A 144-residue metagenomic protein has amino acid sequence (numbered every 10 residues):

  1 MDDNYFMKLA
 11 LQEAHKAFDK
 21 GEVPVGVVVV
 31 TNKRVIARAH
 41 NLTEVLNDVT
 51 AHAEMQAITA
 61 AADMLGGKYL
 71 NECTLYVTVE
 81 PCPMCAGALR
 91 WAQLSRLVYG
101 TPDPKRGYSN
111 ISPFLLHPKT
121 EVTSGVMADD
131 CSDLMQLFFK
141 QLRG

Functional and structural regions predicted by a protein language model:
M1-K20, N32, P81-G144: Zinc-dependent deaminase
A10, A14-A17, V27, A37 (+2 more regions): Small-residue (primarily alanine) positions within well-ordered alpha-helices, especially packing/interaction faces
G21-V25, N71: Short, basic and Ser/Thr-rich N-terminal targeting/leader segments
V25-K33: Short beta-strand scaffold segments in enzyme catalytic cores
V27, G66-G67, S112-F114: Short secondary-structure boundary/capping segments
I36-T43, K119-E121: Short beta->alpha transition motifs characteristic of CBS
T43, V77, T101: Residues that line or immediately flank small-molecule/substrate-binding pockets and catalytic motifs
N47-E80, M84: Helix-adjacent hinge/juxtasegments
